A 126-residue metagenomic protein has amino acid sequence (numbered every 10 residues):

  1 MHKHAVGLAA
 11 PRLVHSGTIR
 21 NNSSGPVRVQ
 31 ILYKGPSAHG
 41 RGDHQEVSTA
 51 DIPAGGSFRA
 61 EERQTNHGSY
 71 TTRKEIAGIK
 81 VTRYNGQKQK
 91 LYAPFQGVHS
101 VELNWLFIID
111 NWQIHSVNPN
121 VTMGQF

Functional and structural regions predicted by a protein language model:
M1-F126: Intrinsically disordered, low-complexity segments enriched in small/polar residues
